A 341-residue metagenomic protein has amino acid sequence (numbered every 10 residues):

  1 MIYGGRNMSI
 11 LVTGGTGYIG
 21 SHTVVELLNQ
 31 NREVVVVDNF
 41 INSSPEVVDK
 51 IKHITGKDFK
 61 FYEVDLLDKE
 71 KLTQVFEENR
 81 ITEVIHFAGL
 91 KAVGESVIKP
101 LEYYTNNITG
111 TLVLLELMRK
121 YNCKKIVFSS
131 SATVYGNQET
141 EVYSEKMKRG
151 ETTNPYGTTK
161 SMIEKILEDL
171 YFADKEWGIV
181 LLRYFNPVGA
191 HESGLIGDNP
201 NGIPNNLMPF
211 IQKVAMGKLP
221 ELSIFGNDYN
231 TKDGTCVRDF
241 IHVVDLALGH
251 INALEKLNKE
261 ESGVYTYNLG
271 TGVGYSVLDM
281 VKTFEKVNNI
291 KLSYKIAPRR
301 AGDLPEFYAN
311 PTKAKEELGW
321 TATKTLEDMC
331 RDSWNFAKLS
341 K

Functional and structural regions predicted by a protein language model:
I2-A190: N-terminal Rossmann-like NAD(P)+-binding domain of SDR-like oxidoreductases, especially those catalyzing
L67, K91, Y103, I203 (+2 more regions): Glycosyltransferase donor-binding loop in the core domain
I98, E139-T140, K148, S161 (+5 more regions): Short capping/connector residues at structural and topological boundaries
Y104, T153-S161, G197, N201-N205 (+2 more regions): Short-chain dehydrogenase/reductase
R119, D198-I203, G302, T321: A general boundary/transition motif marking the beginning of the first structured unit of a protein
G189-H191, D228-Y229: Short, basic/glycine-rich phosphate-binding loops at helix/coil junctions that contact nucleotide phosphates
S193-L195: Catalytic core of nucleotidyl cyclases, primarily class III adenylyl/guanylyl cyclases
L207-K341: C-terminal substrate-binding subdomain of Rossmann-fold SDR/epimerase-dehydratase oxidoreductases
